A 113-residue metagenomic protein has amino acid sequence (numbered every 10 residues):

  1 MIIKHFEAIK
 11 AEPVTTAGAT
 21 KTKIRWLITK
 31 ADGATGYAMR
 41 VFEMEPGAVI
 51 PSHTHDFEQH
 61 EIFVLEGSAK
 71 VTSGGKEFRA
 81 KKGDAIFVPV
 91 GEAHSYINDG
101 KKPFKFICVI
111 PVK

Functional and structural regions predicted by a protein language model:
M1-G36: A short, N-terminal "cap"/entry segment at the start of jelly-roll beta-barrel domains of the cupin/DSBH fold
R25-W26, A38-D56, V90: Conserved short histidine dyad/triad with adjacent acidic residue
V41, E61, K76-R79: Short, surface-exposed secondary-structure edge patches
V41, F87, K102-K113: A short hydrophobic beta-strand segment most commonly corresponding to one strand of the jelly-roll/cupin
P51-S52, V71-T72, V88, H94-G100: Short beta-strand His + acidic residue motifs that chelate non-heme Fe in jelly-roll/DSBH and cupin folds
F57-A69, G74: Glycine- and acidic-residue-biased ligand/ion/polar-headgroup-sensing regions
S68-K70, E77, A93, P103: Structural motif
G75-V90: Short acidic-glycine-tyrosine-enriched beta hairpin
